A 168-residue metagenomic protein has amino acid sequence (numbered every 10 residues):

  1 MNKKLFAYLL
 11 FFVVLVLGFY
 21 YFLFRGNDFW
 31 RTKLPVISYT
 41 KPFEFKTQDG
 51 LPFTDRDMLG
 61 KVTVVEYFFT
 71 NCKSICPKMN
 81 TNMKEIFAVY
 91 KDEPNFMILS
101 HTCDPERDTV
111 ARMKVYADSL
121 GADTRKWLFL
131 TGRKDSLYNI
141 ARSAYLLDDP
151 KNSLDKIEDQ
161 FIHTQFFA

Functional and structural regions predicted by a protein language model:
M1-K46: N-terminal targeting signals for export/organelle localization
L34-P35, T54-R56, S119-G121, E158-D159: Short secondary-structure boundary/capping segments
T40-K41, T63, T164-Q165: Short loop/turn microsegments at loop-to-beta-strand junctions
K46-T47, A168: Hydrophobic alpha-helical segments, especially N-terminal targeting/anchoring helices
F53-M83, L99: Short active-site neighborhood of thiol/selenol oxidoreductases, capturing the structured segment around
N80-I140: Structural microenvironment flanking redox-active thiols in thiol-disulfide oxidoreductases
K134-A168: Thiol/disulfide oxidoreductase modules built on the thioredoxin-like
